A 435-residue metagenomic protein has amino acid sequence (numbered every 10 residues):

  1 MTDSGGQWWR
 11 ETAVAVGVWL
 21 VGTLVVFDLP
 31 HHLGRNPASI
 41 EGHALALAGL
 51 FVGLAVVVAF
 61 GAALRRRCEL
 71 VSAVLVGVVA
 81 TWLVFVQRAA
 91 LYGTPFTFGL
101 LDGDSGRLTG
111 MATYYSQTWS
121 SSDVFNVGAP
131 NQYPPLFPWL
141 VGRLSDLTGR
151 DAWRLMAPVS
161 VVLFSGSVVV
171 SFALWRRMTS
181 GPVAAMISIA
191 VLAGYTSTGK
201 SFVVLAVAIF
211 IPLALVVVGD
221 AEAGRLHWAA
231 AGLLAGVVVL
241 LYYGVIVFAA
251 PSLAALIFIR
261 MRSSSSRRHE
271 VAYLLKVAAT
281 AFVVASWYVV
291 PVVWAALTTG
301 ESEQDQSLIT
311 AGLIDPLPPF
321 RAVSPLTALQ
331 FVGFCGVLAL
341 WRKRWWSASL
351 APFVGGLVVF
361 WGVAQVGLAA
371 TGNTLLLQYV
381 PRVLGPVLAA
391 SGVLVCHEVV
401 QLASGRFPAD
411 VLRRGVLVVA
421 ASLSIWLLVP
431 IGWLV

Functional and structural regions predicted by a protein language model:
M1-L70: Membrane-embedded, hydrophobic transmembrane alpha-helices
T2-D3, A62-R66, V217-A229, F258-V271 (+1 more regions): Membrane-interface junctions at the ends of membrane-embedded or membrane-associated helices
H43-G49, G372-F407: Hydrophobic/aromatic-rich transmembrane helices and adjacent perimembrane loops
G77-L83, R344-A369: Transmembrane alpha-helix segments characteristic of polytopic inner-membrane glycan-assembly/cell-envelope
W82, S160-M261: Membrane-embedded helix bundles of polyisoprenyl
V86-V207: Active-site lumenal/periplasmic loops and adjacent helix-entry segments of GT-C-fold, multi-pass membrane
D104, S201-A206, G244-P352: Transmembrane catalytic cores of multi-pass membrane glycosyltransferases and polysaccharide-assembly enzymes
F282, V400-L434: Signature aromatic-anchored transmembrane alpha helix within multi-pass, membrane-resident enzymes that catalyze glycan
